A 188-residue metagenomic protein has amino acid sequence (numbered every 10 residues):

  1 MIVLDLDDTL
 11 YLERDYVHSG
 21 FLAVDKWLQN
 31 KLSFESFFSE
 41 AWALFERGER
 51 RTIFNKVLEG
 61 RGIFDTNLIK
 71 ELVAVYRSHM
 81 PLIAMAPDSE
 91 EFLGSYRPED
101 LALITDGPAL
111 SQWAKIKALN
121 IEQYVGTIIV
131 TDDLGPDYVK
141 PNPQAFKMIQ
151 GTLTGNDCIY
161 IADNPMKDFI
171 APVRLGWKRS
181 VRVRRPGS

Functional and structural regions predicted by a protein language model:
M1-P87: N-terminal helical cap/lid subdomain that shapes the substrate entry/recognition surface in HAD-like hydrolases
D7, G126, K178: Receiver (REC) domain switch/active-site residues of two-component response regulators
T9-L10, V17, P108-L110, G135 (+2 more regions): Short, solvent-exposed loop/turn segments at secondary-structure junctions
D88-E99: Catalytic-core regions built around general acid/base machinery
R97, Y124, L175-W177: Short, structured coil segments at secondary-structure junctions
A102, P108-I159, M166: Substrate-recognition "cap/lid" segment bordering the active-site pocket of phosphatases
I159-S188: Acidic, Mg2+-coordinating phosphoryl-transfer loop and its flanking beta/alpha structural elements, shared across
